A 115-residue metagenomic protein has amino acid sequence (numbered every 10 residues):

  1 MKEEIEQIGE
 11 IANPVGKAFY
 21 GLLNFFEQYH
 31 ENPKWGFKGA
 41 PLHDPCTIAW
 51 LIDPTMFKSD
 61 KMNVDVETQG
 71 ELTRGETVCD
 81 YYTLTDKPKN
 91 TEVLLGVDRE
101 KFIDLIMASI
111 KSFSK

Functional and structural regions predicted by a protein language model:
M1-K115: N-terminal acidic, glycine/proline-rich low-complexity segments
